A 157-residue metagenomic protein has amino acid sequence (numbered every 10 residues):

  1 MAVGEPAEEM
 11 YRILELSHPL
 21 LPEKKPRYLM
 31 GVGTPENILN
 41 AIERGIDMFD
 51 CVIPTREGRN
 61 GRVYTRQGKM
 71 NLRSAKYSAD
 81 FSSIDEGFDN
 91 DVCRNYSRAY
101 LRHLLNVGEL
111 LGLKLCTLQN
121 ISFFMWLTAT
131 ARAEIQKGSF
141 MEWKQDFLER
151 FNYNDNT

Functional and structural regions predicted by a protein language model:
M1-I84: Glycine-rich phosphate/ribose-binding loops and adjacent secondary-structure elements that form binding surfaces
G87-T157: C-terminal extensions of enzymes
